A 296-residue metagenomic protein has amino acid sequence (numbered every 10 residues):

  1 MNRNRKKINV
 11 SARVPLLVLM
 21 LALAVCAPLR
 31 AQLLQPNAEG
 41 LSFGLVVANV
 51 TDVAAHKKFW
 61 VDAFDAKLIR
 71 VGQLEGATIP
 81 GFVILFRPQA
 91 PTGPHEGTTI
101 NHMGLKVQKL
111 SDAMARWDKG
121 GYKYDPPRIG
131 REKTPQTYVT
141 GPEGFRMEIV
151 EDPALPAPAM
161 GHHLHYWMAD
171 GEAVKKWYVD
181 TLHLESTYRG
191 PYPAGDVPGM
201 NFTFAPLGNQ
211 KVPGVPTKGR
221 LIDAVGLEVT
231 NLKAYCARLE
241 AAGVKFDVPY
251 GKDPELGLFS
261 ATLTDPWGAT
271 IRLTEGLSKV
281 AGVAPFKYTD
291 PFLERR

Functional and structural regions predicted by a protein language model:
N2-V18: Bacterial N-terminal signal peptides that target proteins for export
V14-P28: Bacterial N-terminal signal peptides
A31-A38, M114, D118-Y166, R189-G190 (+5 more regions): Vicinal oxygen chelate
A38, V47-I84, Q89, K119 (+3 more regions): Core segments of cupin and vicinal oxygen chelate
F43-V50, A66, I100, M147-I149 (+4 more regions): Short, structured motif recognition centered on aromatic/hydrophobic residues
N49, G104-K106, W167, G226-E228: Short hydrophobic/aromatic beta-strand micro-patches that form the beta-sheet surface supporting nucleotide- or nucleic
H56-F59, L110-R116, L232-R238: Short amphipathic alpha-helices within nucleic acid-binding modules
G76-G120: Mid-chain, structured segments of secreted extracytoplasmic proteins
